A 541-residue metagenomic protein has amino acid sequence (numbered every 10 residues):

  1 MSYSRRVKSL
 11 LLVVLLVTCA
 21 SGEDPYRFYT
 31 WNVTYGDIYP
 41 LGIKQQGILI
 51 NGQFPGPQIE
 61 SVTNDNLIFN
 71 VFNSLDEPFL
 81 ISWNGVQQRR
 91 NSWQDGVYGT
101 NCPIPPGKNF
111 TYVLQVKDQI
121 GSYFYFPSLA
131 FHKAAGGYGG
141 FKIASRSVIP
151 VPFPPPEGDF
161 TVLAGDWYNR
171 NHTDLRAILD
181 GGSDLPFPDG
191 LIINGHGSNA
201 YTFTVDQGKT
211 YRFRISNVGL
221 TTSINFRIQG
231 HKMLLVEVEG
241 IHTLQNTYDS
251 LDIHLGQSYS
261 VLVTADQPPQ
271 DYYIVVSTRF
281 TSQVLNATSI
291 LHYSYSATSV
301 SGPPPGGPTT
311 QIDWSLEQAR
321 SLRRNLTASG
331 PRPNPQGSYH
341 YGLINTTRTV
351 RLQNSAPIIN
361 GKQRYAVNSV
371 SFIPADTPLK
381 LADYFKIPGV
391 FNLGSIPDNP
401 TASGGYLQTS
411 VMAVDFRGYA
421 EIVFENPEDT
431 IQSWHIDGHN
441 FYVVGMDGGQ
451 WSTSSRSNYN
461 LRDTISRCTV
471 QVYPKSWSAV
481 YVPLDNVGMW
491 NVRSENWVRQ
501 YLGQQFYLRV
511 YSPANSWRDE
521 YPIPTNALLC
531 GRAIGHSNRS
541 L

Functional and structural regions predicted by a protein language model:
R5-G22: Cleavable N-terminal signal peptides of Sec/SRP-targeted secreted and luminal proteins
S21-E23, G136-D166, L285-Q318, Y459 (+2 more regions): Extracytoplasmic/periplasmic copper-protein system
P25, A135, P154-P156, L185 (+5 more regions): A short, structural micro-pattern
R27-P152, T222-L251, Y272-L285, N360-P483 (+2 more regions): Histidine- and aromatic-enriched segments that form or immediately flank copper-ligand environments
P156-L220, S315, A319, T327-P333 (+2 more regions): Acidic-aromatic/histidine active-site loop/patch
Q207, I228-V238, T243-S299, P303-R323 (+1 more regions): Conserved small-residue hotspots that stabilize compact domain segments
G337-H340: Hard-cation-handling environments
